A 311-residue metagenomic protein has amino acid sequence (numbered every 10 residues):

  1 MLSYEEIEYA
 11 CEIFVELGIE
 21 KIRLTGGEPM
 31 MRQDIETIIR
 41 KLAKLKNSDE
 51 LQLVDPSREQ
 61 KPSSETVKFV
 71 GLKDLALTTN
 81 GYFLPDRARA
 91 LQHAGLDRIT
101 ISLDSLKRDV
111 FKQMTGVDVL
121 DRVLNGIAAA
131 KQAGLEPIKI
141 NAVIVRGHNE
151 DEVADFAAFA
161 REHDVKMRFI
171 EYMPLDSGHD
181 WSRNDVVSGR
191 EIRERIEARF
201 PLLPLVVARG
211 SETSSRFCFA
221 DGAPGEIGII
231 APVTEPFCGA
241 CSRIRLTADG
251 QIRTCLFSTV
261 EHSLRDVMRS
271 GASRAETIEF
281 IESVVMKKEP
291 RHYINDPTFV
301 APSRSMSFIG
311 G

Functional and structural regions predicted by a protein language model:
M1-R23, R32-R168: Radical SAM/AdoMet-radical enzyme domain recognition
G27-P29: Glycine-rich, proline-tolerant flexible connector loops at the mouths of alpha/beta enzymes
R161-E162, Y172-L175, H179-G311: Auxiliary Fe-S-binding modules of radical SAM enzymes
